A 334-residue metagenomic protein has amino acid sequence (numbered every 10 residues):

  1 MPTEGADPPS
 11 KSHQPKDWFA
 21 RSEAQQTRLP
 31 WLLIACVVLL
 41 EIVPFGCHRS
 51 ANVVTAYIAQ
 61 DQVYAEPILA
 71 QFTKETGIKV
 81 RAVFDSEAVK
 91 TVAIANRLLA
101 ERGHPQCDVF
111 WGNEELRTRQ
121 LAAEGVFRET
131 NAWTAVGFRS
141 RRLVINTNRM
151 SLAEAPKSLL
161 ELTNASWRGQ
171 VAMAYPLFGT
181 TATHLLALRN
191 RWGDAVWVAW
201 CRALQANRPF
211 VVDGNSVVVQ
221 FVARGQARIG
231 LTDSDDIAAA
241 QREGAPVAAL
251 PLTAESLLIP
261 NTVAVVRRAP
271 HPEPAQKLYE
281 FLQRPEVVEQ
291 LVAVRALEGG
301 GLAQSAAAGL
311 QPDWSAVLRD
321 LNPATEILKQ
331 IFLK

Functional and structural regions predicted by a protein language model:
H48-Q120: Early extracytoplasmic/lumenal segment of secretory-pathway proteins
P105-F110, V126-L143, L160, Q170-M173: A structural signal for short loop-to-beta-strand junctions that line the ligand-binding cleft of periplasmic/secreted
R128-A135, L160, I229, A245-L257 (+1 more regions): Short beta-strand->loop
R142-R149, I259-P274, Q290: A bilobed periplasmic-binding-protein/Venus flytrap-type ligand-binding module shared by bacterial periplasmic
S151-W167: Flexible hinge/capping segments at coil-to-helix
G169-P176, F281-L302: Periplasmic-binding protein-like
P176, T180-T183, A187-L252: Ligand-binding pocket segment of bilobal, Venus flytrap-like solute-binding proteins
A195-W197, G299-K334: An extracytoplasmic/periplasmic, membrane-proximal ligand-sensing/linker region
